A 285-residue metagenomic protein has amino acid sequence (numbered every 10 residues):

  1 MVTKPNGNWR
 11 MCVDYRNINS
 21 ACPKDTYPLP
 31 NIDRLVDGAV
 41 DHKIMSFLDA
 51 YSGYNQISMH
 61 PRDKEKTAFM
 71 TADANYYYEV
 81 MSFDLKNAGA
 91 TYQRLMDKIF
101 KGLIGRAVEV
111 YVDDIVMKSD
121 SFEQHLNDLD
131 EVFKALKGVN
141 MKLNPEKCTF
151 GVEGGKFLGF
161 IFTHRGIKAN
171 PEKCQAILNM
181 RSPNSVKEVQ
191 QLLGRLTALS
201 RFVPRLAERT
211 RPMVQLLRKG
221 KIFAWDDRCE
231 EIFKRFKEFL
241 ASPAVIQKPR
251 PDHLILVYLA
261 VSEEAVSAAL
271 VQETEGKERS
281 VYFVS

Functional and structural regions predicted by a protein language model:
M1-S285: Retroelement reverse transcriptase polymerase core
